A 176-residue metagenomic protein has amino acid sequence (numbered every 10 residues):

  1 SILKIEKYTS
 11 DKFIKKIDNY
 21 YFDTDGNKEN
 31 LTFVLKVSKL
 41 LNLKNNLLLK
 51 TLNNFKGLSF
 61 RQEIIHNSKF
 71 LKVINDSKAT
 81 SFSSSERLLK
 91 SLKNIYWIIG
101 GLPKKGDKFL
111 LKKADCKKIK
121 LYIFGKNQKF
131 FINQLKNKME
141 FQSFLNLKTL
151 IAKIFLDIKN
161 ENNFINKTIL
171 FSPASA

Functional and structural regions predicted by a protein language model:
S1, K15, L89, F130-N137: Short loop/helix-cap segments at secondary-structure boundaries that form the rim of catalytic
S1-K7, F13-D18: Flexible active-site lid/hinge loop adjacent to a nucleotide/diphosphate and Mg2+-phosphate binding pocket
K7-Y8, I74-N75, I123: General beta-strand structural signal in soluble alpha/beta enzymes
Y20-K118: Nucleotide phosphate-binding/pyrophosphate-handling subdomain across enzymes that bind or process nucleotide phosphates
T24-D25, G106-K167: C-terminal helical cap/extension that packs against the catalytic core of soluble nucleotide-cofactor enzymes
I169-A174: Short beta-strands and strand-loop turn motifs
